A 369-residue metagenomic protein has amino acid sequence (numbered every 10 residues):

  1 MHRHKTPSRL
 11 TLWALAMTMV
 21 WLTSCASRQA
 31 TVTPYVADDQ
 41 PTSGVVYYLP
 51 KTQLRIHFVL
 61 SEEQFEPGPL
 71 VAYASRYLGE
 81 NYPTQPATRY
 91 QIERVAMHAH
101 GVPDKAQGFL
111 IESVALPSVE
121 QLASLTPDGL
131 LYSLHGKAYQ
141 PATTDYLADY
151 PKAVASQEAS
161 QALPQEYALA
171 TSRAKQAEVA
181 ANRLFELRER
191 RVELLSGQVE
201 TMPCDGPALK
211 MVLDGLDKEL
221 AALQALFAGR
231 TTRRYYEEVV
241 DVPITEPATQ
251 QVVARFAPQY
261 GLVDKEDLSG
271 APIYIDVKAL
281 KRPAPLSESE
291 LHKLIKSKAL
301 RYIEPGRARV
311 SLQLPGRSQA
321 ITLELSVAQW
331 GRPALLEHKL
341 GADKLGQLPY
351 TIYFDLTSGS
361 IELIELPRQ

Functional and structural regions predicted by a protein language model:
H2-A14: Bacterial N-terminal signal peptides that target proteins for export
L15-M17, S27: Intrinsic disorder/low-complexity segments
T18-M19, I295: Residue-level signal for mature regions of secreted extracellular proteins and peptides
W21-S24: C-terminal motif of bacterial Sec signal peptides marking the signal peptidase cleavage site
A26-Q369: N-terminal amphipathic/basic membrane-interacting segments and domains, especially the gasdermin N-terminal
